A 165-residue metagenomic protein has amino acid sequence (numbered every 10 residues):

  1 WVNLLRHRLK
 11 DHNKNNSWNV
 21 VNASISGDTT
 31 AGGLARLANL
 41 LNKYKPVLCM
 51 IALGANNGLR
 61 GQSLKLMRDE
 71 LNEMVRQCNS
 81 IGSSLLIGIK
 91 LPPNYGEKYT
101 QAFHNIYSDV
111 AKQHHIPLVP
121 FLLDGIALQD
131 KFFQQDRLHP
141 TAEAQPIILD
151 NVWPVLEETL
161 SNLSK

Functional and structural regions predicted by a protein language model:
L4-N16, G32-K165: Alpha-helical cap/lid subdomain in secreted, periplasmic, or secretory-pathway luminal O-acyl-processing enzymes
K14-T29: A short beta-strand-loop structural module common to alpha/beta enzyme folds
